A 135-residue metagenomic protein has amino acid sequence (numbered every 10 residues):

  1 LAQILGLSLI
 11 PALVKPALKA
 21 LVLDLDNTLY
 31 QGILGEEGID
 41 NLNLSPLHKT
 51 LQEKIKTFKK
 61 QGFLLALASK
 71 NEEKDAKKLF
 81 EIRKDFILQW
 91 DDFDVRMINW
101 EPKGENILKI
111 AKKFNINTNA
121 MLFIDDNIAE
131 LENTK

Functional and structural regions predicted by a protein language model:
L1-A2, L47, E72, I98-N106: Phosphate/oxyanion-binding active-site loops and adjacent basic polyanion-contact surfaces
L1-L23: Non-catalytic pre-domain segments flanking phosphatase-related domains
K19-G35: Asp-based phosphoryl-transfer active-site loop
L34-T57: Basic, amphipathic juxtamembrane/active-site segments that coordinate anionic phosphate or diphosphate groups
E36-D40, E81-F86, K113-F114, K135: Short secondary-structure boundary/capping segments
T50-E81, M97-N99, T134: Substrate-recognition element of Asp-dependent hydrolases with the DxDx(T/V) motif
D85-W100: Structural recognition of alpha->loop->beta junctions
I107-I128, T134: Conserved Lys-Pro-Asp/Glu-containing loop-to-beta segment of HAD-superfamily phosphomonoesterases, centered on
